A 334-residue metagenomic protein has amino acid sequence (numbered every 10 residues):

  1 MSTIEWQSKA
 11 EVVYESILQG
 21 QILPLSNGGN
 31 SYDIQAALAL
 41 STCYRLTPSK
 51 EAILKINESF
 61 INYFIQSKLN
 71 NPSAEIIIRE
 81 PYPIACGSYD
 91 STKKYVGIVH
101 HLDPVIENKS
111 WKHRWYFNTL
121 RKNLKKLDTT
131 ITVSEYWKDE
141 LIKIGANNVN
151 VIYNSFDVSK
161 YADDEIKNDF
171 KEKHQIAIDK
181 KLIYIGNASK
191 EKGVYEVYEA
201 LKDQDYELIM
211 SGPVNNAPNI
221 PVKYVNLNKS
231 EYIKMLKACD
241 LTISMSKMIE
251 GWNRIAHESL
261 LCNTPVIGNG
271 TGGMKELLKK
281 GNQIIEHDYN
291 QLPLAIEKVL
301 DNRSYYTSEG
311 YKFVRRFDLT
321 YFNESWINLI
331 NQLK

Functional and structural regions predicted by a protein language model:
G28-S31, D301-L333: A charged, aromatic-enriched C-terminal amphipathic alpha-helix characteristic of glycosyltransferases across folds
S110-T130: Membrane-proximal helix-turn-helix segments that form the acceptor-binding/catalytic region of lipid-linked
Y136, S155: Carbohydrate-associated surface elements
F156-K173: Acidic anion/phosphate-binding donor-loop and adjacent secondary structure in glycosyltransferase catalytic cores
I176-K192, Y198-D203, I209: Conserved donor-binding/catalytic core segment of Leloir-type glycosyltransferases
S244-R254, G270, K275-E276: Nucleotide-sugar-dependent
P265-G268: Short hydrophobic beta-strand element within catalytic cores of glycosyltransferases and related nucleotide-activated
K280-N290, E297-R303: Conserved acidic donor-binding segment of nucleotide-sugar-dependent glycosyltransferases
